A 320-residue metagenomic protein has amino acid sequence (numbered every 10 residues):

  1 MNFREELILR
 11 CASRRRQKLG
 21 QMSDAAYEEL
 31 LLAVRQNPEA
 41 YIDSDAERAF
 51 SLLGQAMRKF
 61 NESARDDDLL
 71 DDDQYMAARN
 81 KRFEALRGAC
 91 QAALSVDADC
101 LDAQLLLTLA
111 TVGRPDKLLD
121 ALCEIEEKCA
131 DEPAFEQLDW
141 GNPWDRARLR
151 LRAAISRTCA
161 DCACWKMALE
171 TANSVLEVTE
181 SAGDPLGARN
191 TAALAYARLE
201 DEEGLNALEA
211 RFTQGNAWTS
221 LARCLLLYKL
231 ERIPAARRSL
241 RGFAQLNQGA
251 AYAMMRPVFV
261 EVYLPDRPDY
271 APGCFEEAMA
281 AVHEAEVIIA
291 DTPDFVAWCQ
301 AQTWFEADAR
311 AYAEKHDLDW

Functional and structural regions predicted by a protein language model:
M1-G88, A92-S95, L240-F243, E306-W320: Extreme N-terminal leader/anchor segments
P38-D43, C90-D97, A121-D145, E177-P185: Flexible helix-coil transition and linker loops at the boundaries of alpha-helical arrays
R48, L86, V96-A103, A182-P185 (+2 more regions): Residue-level recognition of tetratricopeptide repeat
K59, L225-W320: Long, ordered, amphipathic alpha-helical scaffolds
L119-A130, L176-V178, A210-A217, L227-Y252: TPR/TPR-like (Sel1-like) alpha-helical repeat modules
